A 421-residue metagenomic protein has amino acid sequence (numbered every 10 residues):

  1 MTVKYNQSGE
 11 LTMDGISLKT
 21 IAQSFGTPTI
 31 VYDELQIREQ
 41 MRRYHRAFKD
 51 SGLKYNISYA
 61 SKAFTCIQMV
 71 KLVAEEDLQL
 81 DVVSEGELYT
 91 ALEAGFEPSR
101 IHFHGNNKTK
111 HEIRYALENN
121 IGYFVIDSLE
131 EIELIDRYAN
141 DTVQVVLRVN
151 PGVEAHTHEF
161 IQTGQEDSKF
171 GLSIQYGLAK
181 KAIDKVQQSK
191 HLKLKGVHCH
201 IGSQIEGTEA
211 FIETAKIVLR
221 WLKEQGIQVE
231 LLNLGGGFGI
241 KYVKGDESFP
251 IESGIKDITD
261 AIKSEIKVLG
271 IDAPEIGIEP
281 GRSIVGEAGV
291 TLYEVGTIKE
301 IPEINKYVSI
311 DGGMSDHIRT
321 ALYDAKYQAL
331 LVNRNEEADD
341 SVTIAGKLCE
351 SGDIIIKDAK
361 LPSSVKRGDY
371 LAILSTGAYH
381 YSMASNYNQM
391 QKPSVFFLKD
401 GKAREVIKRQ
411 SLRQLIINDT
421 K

Functional and structural regions predicted by a protein language model:
M1-F124, L129-Q144, K180, D184-K193 (+3 more regions): A charged N-terminal "starter" segment
I16, Y32-E39, F64, E130 (+13 more regions): Conserved active-site and cofactor/substrate-binding residues in soluble primary-metabolism enzymes
A60, Q144-N150, H198-H200, N233-G235 (+2 more regions): Short beta-strand segments
A63-T65, G86, N107-T109, S128-E130 (+6 more regions): Active-site-proximal loop/turn and secondary-structure-junction residues that shape catalytic pockets, frequently
V70, E93, I113-Y115, I135-A139 (+6 more regions): Short acidic, glycine/serine/threonine-rich loops at helix termini
Y123, Q144, L231, E275 (+1 more regions): Hydrophobic "anchor" residues on beta-strands that sit immediately upstream of conserved functional sites
G152-T297: Active-site loop/helix belt of alpha/beta enzymes
K263-I266, I271-K421: Charged (often Lys/Glu-rich) extended helix/loop segments that serve as interaction or gating elements
